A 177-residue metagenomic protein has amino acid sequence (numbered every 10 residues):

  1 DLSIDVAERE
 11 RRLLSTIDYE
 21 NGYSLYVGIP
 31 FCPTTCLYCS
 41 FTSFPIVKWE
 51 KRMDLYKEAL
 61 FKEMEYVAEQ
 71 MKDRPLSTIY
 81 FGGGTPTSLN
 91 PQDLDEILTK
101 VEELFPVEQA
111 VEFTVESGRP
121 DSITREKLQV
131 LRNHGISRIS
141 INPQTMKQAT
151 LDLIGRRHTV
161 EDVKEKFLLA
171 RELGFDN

Functional and structural regions predicted by a protein language model:
D1-L25: N-terminal [4Fe-4S]-dependent radical SAM core
I17-N21, P30, D73, V107: Short, flexible hinge/linker loops that cap or flank conserved catalytic cores
G22-S24, C36, E112: Structural motif
Y26-G28, G82-G83: Residues at the beta-strand->loop junction immediately N-terminal to the Walker
G28-S43: Local cysteine-cluster metal-coordination motifs and their immediate loop/turn environment, predominantly Fe-S cluster
S43-N177: Conserved non-cysteine loop/helix-boundary elements of the Radical SAM core domain that shape
